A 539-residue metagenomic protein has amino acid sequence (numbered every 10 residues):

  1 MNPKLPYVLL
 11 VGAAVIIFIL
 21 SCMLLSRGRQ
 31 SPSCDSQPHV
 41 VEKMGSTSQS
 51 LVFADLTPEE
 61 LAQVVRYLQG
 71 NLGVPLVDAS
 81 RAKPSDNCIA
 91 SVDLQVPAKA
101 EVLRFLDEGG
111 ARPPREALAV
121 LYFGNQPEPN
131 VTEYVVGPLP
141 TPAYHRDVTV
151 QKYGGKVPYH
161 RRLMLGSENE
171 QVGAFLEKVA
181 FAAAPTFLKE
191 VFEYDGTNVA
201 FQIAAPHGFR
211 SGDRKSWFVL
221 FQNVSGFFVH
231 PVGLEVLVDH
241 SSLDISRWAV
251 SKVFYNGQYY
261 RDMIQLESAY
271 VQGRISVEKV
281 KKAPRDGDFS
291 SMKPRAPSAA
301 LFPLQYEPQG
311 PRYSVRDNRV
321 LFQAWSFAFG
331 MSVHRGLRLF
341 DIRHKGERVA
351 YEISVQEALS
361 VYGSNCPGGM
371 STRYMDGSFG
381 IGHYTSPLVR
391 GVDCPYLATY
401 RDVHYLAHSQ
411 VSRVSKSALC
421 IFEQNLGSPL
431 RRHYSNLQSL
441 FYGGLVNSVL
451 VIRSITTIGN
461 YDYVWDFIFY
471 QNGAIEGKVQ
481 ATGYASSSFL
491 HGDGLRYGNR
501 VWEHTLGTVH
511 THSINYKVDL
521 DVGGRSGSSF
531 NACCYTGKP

Functional and structural regions predicted by a protein language model:
M1-C34: N-terminal signal-anchor transmembrane helix specifying type II single-pass membrane topology of secretory-pathway
P6-Y7, G28-P539: Beta-strand/loop-rich accessory regions of lumenal/periplasmic or secreted enzymes, predominantly carbohydrate-active
